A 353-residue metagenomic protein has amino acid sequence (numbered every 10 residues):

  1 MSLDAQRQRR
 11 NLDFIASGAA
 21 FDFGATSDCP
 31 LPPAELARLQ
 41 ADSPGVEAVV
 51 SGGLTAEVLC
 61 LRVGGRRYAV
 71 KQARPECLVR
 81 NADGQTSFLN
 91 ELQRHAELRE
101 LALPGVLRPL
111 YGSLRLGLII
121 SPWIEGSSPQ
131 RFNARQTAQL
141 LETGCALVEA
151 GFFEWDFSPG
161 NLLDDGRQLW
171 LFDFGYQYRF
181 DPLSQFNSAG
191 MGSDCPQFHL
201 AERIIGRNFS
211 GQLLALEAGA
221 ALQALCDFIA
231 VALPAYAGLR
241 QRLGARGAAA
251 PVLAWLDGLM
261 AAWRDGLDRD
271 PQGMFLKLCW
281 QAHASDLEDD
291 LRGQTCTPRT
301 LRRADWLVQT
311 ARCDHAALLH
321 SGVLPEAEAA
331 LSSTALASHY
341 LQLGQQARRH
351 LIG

Functional and structural regions predicted by a protein language model:
M1-G45: Juxta-kinase regulatory segment immediately upstream of eukaryotic protein kinase catalytic domains
E47-L89, Q130: ATP-binding glycine-rich loop module of kinase domains
G84-F88, L92, A96-A138: Conserved structural core of kinase catalytic domains
L98-A102, S127-G160, Q168-L169: Conserved kinase catalytic-core helix
W170-F174: Activation loop entry of protein kinases
Y176-L243, A304-H315: C-lobe/activation-segment region of protein kinase-like
Q212-L222, C226-Q294: Helix-loop elements that line ligand-binding/catalytic pockets
L276-G353: C-terminal non-catalytic accessory extensions
